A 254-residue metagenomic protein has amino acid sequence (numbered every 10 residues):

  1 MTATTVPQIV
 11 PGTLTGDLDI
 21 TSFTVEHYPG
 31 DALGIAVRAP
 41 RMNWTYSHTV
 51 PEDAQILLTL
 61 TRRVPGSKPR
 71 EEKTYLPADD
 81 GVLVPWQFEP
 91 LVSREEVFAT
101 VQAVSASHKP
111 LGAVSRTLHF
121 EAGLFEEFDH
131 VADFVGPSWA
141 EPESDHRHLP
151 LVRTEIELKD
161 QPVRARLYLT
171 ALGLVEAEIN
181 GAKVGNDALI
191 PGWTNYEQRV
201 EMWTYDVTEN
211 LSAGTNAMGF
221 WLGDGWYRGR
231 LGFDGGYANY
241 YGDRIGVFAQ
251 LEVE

Functional and structural regions predicted by a protein language model:
M1-T2, G181: N-terminal export leaders
T2-E52, T117-I156, Y241: Non-catalytic, glycine-rich low-complexity segments
S22, A39-R41, D53-L57, R164 (+2 more regions): Exposed beta-strand and adjacent loop surfaces of beta-rich binding modules that mediate intermolecular recognition
S22, L57, E71-T74, P85 (+3 more regions): Well-ordered beta-strand positions in beta-sheet-rich domains
W44, T100-V101: An aromatic-rich alpha-helical recognition segment common to small helix-rich domains
P51-E96, A106-A113, A132-F134: Recognizes extended acidic, P/S/T-rich segments that occur within or adjacent to Ig-like beta-sandwich modules
P85, P90-A99, S105-S107, E121-E126 (+1 more regions): Accessory beta-strand-rich segments of carbohydrate-active enzymes
